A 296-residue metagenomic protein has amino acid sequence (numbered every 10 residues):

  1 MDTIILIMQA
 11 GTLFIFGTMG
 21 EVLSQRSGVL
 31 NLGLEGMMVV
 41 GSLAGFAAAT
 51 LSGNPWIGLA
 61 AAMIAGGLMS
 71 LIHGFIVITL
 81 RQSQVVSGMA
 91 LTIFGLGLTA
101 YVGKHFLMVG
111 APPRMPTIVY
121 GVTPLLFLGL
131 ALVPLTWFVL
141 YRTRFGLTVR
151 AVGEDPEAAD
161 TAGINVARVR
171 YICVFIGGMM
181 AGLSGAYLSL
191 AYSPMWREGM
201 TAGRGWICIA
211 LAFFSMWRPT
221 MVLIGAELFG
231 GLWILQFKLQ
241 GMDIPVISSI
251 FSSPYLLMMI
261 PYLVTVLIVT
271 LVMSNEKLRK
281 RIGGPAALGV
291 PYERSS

Functional and structural regions predicted by a protein language model:
M1-F16, L30, A44, L51-I57: Membrane-interfacial amphipathic/re-entrant helices at transmembrane-helix boundaries
D2-A10, P116-F138, M258-Y262: Loop-to-helix entry region at the N-terminal start of transmembrane alpha-helices in multi-pass membrane transporters
V22-G41, I78-L91, T148, Y192-I207 (+1 more regions): Short, non-helical or kinked segments that cap or interrupt transmembrane helices
G53-L98, A131-P134, L228: Alpha-helical transmembrane segments within multi-pass membrane transporters and channels
L96-V119, Q236-I247, S274-P285: Extracellular/periplasmic helix-loop junction at the C-terminal end of a transmembrane helix in multi-pass membrane
G121-W196, P219-T220, I224: Helix-loop-helix "hairpin" substructures at the membrane interface of multi-pass membrane proteins
L135-T136, R144, E154, D160-R168 (+1 more regions): Cytosolic-side transmembrane-helix boundaries in multi-pass membrane proteins
W196-Y262: Transmembrane alpha-helical segments in multi-pass inner-membrane proteins
